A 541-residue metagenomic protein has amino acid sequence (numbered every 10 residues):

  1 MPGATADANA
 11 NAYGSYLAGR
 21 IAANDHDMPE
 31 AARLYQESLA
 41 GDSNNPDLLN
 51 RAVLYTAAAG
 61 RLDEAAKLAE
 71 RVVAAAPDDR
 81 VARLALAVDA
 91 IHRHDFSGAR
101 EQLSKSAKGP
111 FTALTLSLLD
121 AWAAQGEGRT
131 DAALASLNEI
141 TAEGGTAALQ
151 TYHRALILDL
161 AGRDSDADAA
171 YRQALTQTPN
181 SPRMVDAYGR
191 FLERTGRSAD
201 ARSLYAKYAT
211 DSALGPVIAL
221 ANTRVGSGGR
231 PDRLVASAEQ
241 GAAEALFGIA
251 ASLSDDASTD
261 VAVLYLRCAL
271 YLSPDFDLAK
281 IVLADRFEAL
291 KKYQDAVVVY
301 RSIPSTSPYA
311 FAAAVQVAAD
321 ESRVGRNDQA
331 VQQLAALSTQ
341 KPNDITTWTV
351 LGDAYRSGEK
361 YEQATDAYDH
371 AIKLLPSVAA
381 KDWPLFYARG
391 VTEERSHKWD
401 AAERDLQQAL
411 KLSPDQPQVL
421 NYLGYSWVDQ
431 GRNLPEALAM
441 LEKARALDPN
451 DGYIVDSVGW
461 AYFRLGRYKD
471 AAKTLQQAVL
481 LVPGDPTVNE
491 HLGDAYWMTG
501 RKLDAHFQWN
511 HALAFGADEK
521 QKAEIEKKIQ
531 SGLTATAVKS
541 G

Functional and structural regions predicted by a protein language model:
P2-G14, G144, R230-A245, P376-W383: TPR-adjacent "capping" and linker segments in tetratricopeptide-repeat scaffold/adaptor proteins
N11, N45, D79, A113 (+13 more regions): Residue-level recognition of tetratricopeptide repeat
R20, L54, V88, W122 (+10 more regions): Residue-level recognition of tetratricopeptide repeat
A23, A57, I91, Q125 (+10 more regions): Position-specific recognition of the canonical hydrophobic site in helix A of tetratricopeptide repeat
G41, A74-A75, K108-P110, A142-G144 (+10 more regions): Structural marker of alpha-solenoid helical repeat scaffolds
L48, A82, L116, Q150 (+11 more regions): TPR alpha-solenoid repeat register
R51-A52, A85, L119, H153 (+12 more regions): Canonical tetratricopeptide repeat
